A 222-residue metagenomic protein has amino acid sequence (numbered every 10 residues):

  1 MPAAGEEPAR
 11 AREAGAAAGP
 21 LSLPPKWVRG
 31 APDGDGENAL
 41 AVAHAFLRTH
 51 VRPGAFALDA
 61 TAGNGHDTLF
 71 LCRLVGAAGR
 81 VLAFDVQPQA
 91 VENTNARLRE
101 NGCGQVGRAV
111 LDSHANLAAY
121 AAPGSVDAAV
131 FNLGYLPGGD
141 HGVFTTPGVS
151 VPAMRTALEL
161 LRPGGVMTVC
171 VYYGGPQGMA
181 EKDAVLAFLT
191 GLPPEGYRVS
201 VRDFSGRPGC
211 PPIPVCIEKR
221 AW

Functional and structural regions predicted by a protein language model:
P2, R10, G15, G19-A55 (+2 more regions): S-adenosyl-L-methionine
G54-G63: Conserved class I S-adenosyl-L-methionine
V75-G76, L161-P163: Helix-to-beta-strand junctions that scaffold the AdoMet/dcAdoMet cofactor pocket in Class I SAM-dependent enzymes
Q87: Conserved SAM/SAH-binding beta-strand->alpha-helix loop
E92-P123: S-adenosyl-L-methionine
V130-A153: Mobile active-site "lid"/loop adjacent to the S-adenosyl-L-methionine
G164-V171: Conserved beta-strand signature within the Rossmann-like core of class I S-adenosyl-L-methionine
G175-W222: Class I S-adenosyl-L-methionine
